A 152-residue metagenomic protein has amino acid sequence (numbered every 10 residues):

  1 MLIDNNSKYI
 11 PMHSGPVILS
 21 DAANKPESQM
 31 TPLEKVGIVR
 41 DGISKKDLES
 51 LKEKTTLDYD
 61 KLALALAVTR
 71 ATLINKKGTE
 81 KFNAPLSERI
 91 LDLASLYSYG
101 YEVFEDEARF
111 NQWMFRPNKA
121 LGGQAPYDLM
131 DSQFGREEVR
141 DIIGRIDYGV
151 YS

Functional and structural regions predicted by a protein language model:
M1-S152: Non-transmembrane "mature" sequence context
